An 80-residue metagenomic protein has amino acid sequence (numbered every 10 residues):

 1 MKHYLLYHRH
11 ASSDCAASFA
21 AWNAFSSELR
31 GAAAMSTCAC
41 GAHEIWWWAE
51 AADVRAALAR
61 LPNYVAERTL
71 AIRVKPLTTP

Functional and structural regions predicted by a protein language model:
M1-P80: Conserved, structured core segments of small domains
